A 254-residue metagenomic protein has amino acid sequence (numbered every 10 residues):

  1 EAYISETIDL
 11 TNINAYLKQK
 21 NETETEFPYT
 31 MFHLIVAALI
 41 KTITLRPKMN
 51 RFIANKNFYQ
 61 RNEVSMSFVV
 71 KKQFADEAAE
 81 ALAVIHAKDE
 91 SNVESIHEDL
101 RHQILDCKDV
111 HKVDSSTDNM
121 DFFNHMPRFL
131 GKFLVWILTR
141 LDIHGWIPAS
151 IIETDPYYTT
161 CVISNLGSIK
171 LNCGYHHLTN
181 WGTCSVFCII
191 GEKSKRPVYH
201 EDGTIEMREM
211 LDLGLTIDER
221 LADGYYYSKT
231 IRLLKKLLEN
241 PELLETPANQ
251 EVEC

Functional and structural regions predicted by a protein language model:
E1-C254: C-terminal catalytic/motor cores of large multi-domain enzyme assemblies
